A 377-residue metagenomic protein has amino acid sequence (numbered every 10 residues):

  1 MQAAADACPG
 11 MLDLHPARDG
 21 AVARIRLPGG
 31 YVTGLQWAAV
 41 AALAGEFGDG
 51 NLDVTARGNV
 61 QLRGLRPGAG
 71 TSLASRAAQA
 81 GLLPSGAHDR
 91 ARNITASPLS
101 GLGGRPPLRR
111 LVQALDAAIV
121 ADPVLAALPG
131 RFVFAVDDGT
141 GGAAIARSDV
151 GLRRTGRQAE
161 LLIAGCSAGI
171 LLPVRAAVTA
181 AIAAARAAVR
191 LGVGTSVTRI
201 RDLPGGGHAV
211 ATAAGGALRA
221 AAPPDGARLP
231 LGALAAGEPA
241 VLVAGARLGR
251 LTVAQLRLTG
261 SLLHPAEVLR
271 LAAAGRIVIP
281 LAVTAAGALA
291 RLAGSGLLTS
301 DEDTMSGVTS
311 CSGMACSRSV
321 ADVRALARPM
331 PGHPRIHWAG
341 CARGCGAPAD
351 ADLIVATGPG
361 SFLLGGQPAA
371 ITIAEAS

Functional and structural regions predicted by a protein language model:
M1-P16, T299: Intrinsic, low-complexity N-terminal interaction/targeting segments
Q2, A21-L162, V174-R175, T179 (+1 more regions): Small-residue-enriched alpha-helical segments and adjacent helix-cap loops that form tight helix-helix packing
L12-R18, G48-V54, L191-G192, L229-P239 (+1 more regions): Short, flexible, solvent-exposed loop/turn segments with mixed acidic/basic and small polar residues
G34-W37, Q61, T198-A209: Short, structured segments at the rim of ligand-binding sites
A69, V193, R201-G226: Terminal amphipathic helices with adjacent charged low-complexity linkers/tails
G165-S196: Internal alpha/beta scaffold segment
C166-I170, M314, A369-I373: Short beta-alpha connecting loops at secondary-structure transitions that line or flank enzyme active sites
A184, R343-G344, I371-S377: A cross-taxonomic marker for long C-terminal extensions/tails that follow the last structured domain
